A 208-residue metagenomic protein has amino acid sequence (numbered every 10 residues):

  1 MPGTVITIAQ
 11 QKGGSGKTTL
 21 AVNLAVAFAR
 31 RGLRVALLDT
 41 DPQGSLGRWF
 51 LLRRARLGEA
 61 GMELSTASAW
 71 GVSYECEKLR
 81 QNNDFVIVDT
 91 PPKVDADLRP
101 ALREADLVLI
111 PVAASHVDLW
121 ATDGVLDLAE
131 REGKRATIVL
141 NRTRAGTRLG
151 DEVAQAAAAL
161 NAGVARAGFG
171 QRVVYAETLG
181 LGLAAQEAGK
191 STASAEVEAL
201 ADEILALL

Functional and structural regions predicted by a protein language model:
P2-S15, V22-R99, A176-E187: P-loop/Walker-type NTP enzyme "switch/lid" segment
L37, V88, I110, I138-L140: Structural beta-sheet core signal
P42-G44, H116, T143-T147, V173-V174: Conserved nucleotide-binding/hydrolysis micro-motifs of P-loop NTPases
D95-S115: Inter-motif core of Ras-like GTPase G domains
L119-N141: Conserved C-terminal guanine-recognition region of P-loop GTPase G domains, centered on the G4
R144, A154-L183: Beta-strand-loop-alpha "switch" segments that mediate conformational coupling across diverse proteins
A185-L208: NTP-binding/hydrolysis catalytic cores, primarily Walker-type P-loop NTPases
